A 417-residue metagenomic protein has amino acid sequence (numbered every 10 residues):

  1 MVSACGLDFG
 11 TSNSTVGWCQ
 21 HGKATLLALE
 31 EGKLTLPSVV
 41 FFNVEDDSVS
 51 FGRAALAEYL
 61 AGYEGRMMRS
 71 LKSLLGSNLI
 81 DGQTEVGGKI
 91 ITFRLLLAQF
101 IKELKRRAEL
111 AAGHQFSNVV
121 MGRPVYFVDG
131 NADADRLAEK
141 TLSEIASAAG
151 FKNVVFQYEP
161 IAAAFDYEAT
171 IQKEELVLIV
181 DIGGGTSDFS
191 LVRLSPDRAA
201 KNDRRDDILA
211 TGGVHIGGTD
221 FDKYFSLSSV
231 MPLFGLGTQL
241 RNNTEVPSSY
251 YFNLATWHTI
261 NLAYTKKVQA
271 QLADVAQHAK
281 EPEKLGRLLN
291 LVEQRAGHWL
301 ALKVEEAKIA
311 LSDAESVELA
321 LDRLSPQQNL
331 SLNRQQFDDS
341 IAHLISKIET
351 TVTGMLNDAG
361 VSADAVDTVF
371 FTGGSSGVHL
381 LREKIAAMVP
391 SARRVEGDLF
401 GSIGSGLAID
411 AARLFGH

Functional and structural regions predicted by a protein language model:
M1-L36, R53-I179, R193-G218, Q328-S362 (+1 more regions): N-terminal phosphate-binding loop and flanking beta/alpha elements of the actin-like ATPase fold
S12, G185-S187: Conserved Rossmann-like nucleotide-cofactor binding loop
T35-P37, L194-R323: Phosphate-binding glycine-rich/basic clefts of nucleotide- and phosphate-handling proteins, predominantly
V40: N-terminal phosphate/diphosphate-binding loop that engages ATP/GTP or pyrophosphate donors across diverse enzyme folds
I80-D81, G113-H114, G235-Q239, I309-V317 (+2 more regions): Intrinsically disordered or highly flexible coil/loop and linker segments, enriched in small and charged/polar residues
G150, S229-G237, A411, F415: A generic secondary-structure signal for well-formed alpha-helical elements
K173-I182, L236, A412-H417: A polyampholytic, Gly/Pro-enriched intrinsically disordered region
